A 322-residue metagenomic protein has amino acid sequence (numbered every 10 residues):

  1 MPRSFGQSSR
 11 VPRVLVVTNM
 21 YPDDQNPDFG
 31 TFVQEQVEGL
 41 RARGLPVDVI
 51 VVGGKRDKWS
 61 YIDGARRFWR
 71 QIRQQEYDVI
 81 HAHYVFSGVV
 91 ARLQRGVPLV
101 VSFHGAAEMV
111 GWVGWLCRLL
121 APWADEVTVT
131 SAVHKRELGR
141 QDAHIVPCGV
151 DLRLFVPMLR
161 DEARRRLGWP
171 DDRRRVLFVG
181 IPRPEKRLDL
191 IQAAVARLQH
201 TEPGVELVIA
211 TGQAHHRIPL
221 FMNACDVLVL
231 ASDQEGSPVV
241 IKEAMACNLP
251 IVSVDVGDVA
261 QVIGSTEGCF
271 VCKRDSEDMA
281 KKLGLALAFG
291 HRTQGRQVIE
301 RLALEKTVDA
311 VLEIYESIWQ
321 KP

Functional and structural regions predicted by a protein language model:
L15, Q141, P170-K186, Q192-V195: Conserved donor-binding/catalytic core segment of Leloir-type glycosyltransferases
A82-S87, F103: Short His-centered aromatic/hydrophobic patch
A121, L220-C225: Short alpha-helical donor nucleotide-sugar binding micro-motif in glycosyltransferases
V133, G149: Carbohydrate-associated surface elements
V156-W169, R292-T293: A short helix/loop element that forms part of the nucleotide-sugar donor recognition site in Leloir-type
D233: Aromatic "clamp/platform" in nucleotide-sugar-dependent glycosyltransferases that forms part of the donor/acceptor
I241, P250-S253: Short hydrophobic beta-strand element within catalytic cores of glycosyltransferases and related nucleotide-activated
S265-E277, G284-F289: Conserved acidic donor-binding segment of nucleotide-sugar-dependent glycosyltransferases
